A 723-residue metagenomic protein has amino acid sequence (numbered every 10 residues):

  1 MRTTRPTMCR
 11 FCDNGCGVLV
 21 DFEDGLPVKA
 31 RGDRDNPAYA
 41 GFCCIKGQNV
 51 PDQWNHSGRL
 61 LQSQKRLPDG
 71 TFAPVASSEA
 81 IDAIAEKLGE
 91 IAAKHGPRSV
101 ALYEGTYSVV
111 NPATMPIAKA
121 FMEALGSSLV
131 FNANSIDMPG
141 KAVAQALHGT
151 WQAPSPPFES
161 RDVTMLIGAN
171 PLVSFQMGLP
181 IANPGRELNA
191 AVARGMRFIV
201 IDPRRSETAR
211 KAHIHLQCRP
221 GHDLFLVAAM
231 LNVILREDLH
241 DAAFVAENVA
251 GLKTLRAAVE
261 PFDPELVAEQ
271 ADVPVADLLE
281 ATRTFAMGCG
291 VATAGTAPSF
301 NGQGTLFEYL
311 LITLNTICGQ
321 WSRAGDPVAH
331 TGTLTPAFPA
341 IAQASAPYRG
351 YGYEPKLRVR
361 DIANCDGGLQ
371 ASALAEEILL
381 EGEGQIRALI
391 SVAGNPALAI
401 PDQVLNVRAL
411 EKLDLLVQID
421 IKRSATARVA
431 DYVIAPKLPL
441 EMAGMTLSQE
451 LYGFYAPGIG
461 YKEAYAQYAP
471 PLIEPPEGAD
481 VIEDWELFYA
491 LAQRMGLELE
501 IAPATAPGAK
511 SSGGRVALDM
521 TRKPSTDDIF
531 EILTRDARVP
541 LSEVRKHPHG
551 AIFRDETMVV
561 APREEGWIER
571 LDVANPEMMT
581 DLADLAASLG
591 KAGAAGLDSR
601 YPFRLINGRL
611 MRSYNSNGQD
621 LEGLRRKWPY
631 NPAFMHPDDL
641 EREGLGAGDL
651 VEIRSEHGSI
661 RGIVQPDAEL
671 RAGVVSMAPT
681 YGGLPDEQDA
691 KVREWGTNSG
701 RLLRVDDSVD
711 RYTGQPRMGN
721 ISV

Functional and structural regions predicted by a protein language model:
M1-E237, L266, P274-V275, R360 (+5 more regions): N-terminal export/assembly segments and adjacent metallocofactor-ligating motifs of anaerobic energy-metabolism
R2, V50, G70-S77, Y107-N111 (+19 more regions): Hydrophobic alpha-helical scaffolding
G96-S99, H240-V245, S322-A329, L499-G508: Flexible, glycine/charged-enriched surface loops at secondary-structure junctions
M115-I201, L224-A228, I312-V429, L438-G458 (+2 more regions): Extended redox/cofactor-interaction regions of prokaryotic respiratory oxidoreductases
S160, T164-I167, G251-A271, N631-P632: Conserved thiamine diphosphate
A169-N170, K211-A212, P261-E265, T293-P298 (+1 more regions): Flexible glycine/proline-enriched surface loops and loop-helix/loop-strand junctions
K412-P457, L491, D649-E687: C-terminal, active-site-flanking charged/polar segments
Y465-R538, S616, L621-F634, D638-V723: Long, contiguous, secondary-structure-rich segments that constitute the structural scaffold of globular domains
